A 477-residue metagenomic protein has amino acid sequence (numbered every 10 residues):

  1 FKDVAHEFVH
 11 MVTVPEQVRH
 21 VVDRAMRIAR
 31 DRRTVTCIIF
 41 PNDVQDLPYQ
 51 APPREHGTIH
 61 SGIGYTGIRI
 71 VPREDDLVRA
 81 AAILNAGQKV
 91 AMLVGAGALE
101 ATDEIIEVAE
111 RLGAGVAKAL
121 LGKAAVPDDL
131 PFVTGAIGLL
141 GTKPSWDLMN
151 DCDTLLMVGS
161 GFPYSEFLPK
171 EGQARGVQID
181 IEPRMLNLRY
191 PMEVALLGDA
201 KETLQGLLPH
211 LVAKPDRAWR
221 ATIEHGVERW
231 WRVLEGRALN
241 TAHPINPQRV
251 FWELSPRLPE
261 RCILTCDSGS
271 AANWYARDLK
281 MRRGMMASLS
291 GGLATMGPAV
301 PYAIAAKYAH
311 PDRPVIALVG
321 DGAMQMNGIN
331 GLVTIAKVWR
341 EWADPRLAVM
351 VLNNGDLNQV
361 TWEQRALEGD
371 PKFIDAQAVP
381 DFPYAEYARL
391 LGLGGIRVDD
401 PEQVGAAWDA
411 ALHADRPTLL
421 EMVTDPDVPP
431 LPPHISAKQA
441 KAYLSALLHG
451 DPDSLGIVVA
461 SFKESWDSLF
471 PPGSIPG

Functional and structural regions predicted by a protein language model:
F1-R19, G122-I223, V338, W408 (+1 more regions): Glycine-rich, acidic loop regions that bind phosphate or pyrophosphate groups
F1-R32, I68-I70, D151-C152, T203 (+2 more regions): Conserved thiamine diphosphate
D3, V338-Q439: Thiamine diphosphate
V18, R24, I28-L84: Conformationally flexible catalytic loops at phosphate/diphosphate-handling active centers
R27-R32, D76-V90, M149-D151, E253-E260 (+2 more regions): Glycine-rich phosphate/diphosphate-binding loops that line cofactor/substrate pockets in enzymes
V44-I70, A410-G477: Glycine/aspartate-rich loop-and-adjacent alpha/beta segment that forms the canonical ThDP
M92, S145, D151-T154, G159-P163 (+1 more regions): Thiamine diphosphate
V227-D312: Active-site diphosphate/adenylate-binding microenvironment
